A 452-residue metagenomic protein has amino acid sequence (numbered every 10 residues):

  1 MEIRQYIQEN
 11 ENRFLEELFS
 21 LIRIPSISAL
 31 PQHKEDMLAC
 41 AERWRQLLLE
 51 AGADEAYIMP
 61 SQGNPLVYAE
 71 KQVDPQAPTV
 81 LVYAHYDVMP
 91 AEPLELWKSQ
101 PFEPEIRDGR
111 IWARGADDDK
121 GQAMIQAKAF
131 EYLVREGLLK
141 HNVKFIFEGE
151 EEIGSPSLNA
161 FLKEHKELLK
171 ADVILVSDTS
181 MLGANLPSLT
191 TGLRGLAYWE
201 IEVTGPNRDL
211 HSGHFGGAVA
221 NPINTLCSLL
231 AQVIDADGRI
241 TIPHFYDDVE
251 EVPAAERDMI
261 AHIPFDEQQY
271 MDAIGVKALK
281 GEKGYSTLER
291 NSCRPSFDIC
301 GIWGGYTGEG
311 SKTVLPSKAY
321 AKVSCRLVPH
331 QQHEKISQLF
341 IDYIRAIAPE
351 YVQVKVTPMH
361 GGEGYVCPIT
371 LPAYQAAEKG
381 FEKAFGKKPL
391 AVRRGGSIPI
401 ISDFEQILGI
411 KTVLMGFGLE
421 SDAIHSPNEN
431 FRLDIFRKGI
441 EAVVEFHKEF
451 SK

Functional and structural regions predicted by a protein language model:
M1-L94, K318, K335: N-terminal helical capping/dimerization or prosegment-like subdomains of hydrolases acting on amide or phosphate bonds
A77-K144, K438: Active-site metal-coordination/substrate-binding segment of hydrolases, especially metallo-dependent peptidases
Y86-V88, I146-G154, S177-M181, G205-N207 (+2 more regions): Acidic, glycine-rich active-site loops and adjacent beta-strand->loop/helix elements that engage anionic groups
D117, N207-D209, C325-H333, G362: A generic structural motif
D117-G192, S451: Acidic/histidine-rich catalytic neighborhood of metal-dependent amide-processing enzymes
G183-A184, T241-K318, H330-D342, I347 (+1 more regions): An extended, acidic, His-containing surface patch that forms the Zn2+-binding/catalytic region of metallohydrolases
S188-T204, V413: Flexible glycine/proline-rich, aromatic-decorated loop/lid segments
G216-D237: A short core secondary-structure module
